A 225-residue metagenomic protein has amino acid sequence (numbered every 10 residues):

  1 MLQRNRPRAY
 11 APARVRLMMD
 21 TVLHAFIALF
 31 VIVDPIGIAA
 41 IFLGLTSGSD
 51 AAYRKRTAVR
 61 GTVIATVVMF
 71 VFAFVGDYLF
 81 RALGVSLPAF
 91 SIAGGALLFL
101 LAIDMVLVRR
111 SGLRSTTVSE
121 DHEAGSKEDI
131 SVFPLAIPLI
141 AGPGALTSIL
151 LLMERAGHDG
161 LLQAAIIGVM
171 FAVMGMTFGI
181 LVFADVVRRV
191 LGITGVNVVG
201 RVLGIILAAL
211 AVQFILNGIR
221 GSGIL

Functional and structural regions predicted by a protein language model:
V15-I32, V108, S115-A136: Small-residue-enriched transmembrane helix starts and helix-helix packing motifs in multi-pass inner-membrane proteins
T21-A73: Juxtamembrane transmembrane-helix termini in multi-pass membrane transport proteins
T21-I38, P88-A96, A165-T177: Structural signature of hydrophobic alpha-helical transmembrane segments
G44-K55, P88, A124-K127, E154-L161 (+1 more regions): Juxtamembrane helix-boundary/capping and inter-helix hinge elements in multi-pass membrane proteins
A51, V71-A93, M176-G221: Transmembrane-helix boundary and interhelical-loop signature of multi-pass inner-membrane proteins
A51-D77, A156-R188: A small-residue-rich subset of transmembrane alpha-helices
K55-R109: Membrane helix-loop-helix hairpins that form the core translocation module of multi-pass transporters
L97-S119, L210-G221: Transmembrane helix exit motif
